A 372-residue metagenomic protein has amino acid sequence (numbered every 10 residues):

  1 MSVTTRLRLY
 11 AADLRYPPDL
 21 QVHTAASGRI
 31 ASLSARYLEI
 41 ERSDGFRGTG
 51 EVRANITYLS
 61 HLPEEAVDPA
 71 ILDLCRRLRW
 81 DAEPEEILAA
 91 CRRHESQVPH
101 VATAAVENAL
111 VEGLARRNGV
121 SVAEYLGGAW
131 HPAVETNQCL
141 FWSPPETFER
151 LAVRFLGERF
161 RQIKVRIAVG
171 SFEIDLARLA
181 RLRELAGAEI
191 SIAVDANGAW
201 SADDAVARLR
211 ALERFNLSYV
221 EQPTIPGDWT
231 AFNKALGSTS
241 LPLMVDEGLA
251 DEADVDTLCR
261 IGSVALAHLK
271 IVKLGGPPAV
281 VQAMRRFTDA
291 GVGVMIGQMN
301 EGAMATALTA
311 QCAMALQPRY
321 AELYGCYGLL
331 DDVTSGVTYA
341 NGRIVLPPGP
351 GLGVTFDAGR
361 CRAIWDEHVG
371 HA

Functional and structural regions predicted by a protein language model:
M1-R36: Short, Gly/Pro- and small/polar-rich lid/capping loops
S2-Y10, R116, V120-P132, I344: N-terminal amphipathic alpha-helix/helix-capping segment at the start of soluble metabolic enzymes
V3-A11, E41-R117: Metal- or metallocofactor-binding catalytic centers and their adjacent structured scaffolds across diverse enzyme
R36-R42, S335-V337: Short beta-strand elements
L38, G45, V106, G119 (+8 more regions): Conserved, mostly hydrophobic/aromatic
V52, Q138-L140, V165-I167, V194-G198 (+6 more regions): A cross-domain feature marking catalytic cores of carbohydrate-active enzymes and several ubiquitous metabolic/repair
E124-T239: Metal-dependent enolase-superfamily TIM-barrel catalytic cores that perform enediolate-based chemistry
N216, G227-P242, L249-P350: Shared catalytic-loop signature of beta/alpha-barrel
